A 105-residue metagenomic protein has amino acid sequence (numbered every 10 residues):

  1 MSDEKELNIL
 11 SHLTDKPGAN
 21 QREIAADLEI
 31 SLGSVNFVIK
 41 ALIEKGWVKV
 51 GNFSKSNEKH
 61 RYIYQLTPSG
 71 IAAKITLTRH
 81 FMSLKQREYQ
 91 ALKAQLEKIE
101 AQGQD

Functional and structural regions predicted by a protein language model:
M1-K5, N20, G51-K74: Short, cationic-aromatic polyanion-contact patches
R22, G33: Key DNA-contact positions within bacterial/archaeal DNA-binding proteins
A26, I43-E44: Alpha-helical residues within the helix-turn-helix
A73-D105: Amphipathic alpha-helical dimerization/coiled-coil segments that flank or bridge DNA-binding/regulatory modules
